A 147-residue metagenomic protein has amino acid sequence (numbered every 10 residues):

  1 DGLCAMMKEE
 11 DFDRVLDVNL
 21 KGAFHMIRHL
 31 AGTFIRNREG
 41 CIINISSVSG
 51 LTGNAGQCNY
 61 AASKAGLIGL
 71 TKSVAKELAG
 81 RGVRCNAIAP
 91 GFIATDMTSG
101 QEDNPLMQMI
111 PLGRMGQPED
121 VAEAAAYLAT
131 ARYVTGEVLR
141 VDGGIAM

Functional and structural regions predicted by a protein language model:
G2-C4, K8-D13, L106: Substrate-binding pocket helix/loop in short-chain dehydrogenase/reductase
A5, T52-C58, G80-R81, G113: Active-site loop immediately N-terminal to the catalytic Tyr-X3-Lys motif of short-chain dehydrogenase/reductase
F24-I27, E39, Q117-V141, A146: C-terminal substrate-recognition "lid" of short-chain dehydrogenase/reductases
I27, S63, T71: Active-site helix of classical SDR
G32, K76-G80: Alpha-helical segment proximal to the catalytic Tyr-Lys
S47: Residue(s) in the substrate-gating loop at a strand-loop-helix junction that position the organic substrate next
A79, R84, T135-G136: Short, small/polar-rich loop/turn modules that mediate ligand/substrate recognition or access, typified
